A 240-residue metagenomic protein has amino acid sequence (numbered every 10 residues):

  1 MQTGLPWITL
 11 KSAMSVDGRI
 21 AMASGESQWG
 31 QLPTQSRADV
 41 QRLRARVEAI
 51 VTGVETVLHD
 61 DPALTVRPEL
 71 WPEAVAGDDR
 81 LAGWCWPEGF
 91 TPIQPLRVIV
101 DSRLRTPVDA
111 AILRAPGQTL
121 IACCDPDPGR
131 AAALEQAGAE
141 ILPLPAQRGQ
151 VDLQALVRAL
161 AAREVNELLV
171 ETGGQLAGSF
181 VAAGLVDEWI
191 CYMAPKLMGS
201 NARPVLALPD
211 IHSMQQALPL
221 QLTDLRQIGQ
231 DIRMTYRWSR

Functional and structural regions predicted by a protein language model:
T3-R240: Enzymes that bind and transform nitrogen-containing heteroaromatic metabolites
